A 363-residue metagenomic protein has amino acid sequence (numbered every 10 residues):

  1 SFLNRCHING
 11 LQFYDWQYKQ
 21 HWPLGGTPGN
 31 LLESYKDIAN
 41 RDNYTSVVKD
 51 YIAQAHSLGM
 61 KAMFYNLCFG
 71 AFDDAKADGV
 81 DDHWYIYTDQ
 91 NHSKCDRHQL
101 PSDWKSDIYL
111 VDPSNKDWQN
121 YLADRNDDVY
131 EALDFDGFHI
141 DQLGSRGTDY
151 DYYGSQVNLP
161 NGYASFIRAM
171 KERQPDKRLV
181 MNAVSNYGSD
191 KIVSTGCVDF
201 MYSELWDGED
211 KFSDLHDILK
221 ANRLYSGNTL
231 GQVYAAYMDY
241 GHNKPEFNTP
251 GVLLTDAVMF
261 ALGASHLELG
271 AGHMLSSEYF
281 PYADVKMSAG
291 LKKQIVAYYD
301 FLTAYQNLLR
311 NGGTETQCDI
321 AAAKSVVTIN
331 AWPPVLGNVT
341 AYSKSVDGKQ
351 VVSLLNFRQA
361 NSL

Functional and structural regions predicted by a protein language model:
S1, A62-F64, C68-L133: Active-site-adjacent "subsite" loops/lids of carbohydrate-active enzymes
S1-D15, A341, L355-L363: Mature N-terminal, pre-catalytic/accessory segment of carbohydrate-active enzymes
F2-W84, N120-Y121, N161-S165: Aromatic- and glycine-enriched glycan-recognition loops and surfaces that form the carbohydrate-binding subsites
L11-F13, A62-Y65, F138-I140, L179-M181 (+3 more regions): Hydrophobic faces of well-ordered beta-strands that scaffold small-molecule active sites in alpha/beta enzyme cores
N40-T45, A71-F72, S185-K191, L205-D217 (+2 more regions): Acidic-and-aromatic substrate-binding clefts and catalytic sites of carbohydrate-active enzymes
L110-L230: Active-site neighborhood of glycoside hydrolase catalytic domains
L224-I320, G348, R358: Aromatic/acidic polysaccharide-binding cleft in carbohydrate-active enzymes
V327-L363: Carbohydrate-binding surface patches
